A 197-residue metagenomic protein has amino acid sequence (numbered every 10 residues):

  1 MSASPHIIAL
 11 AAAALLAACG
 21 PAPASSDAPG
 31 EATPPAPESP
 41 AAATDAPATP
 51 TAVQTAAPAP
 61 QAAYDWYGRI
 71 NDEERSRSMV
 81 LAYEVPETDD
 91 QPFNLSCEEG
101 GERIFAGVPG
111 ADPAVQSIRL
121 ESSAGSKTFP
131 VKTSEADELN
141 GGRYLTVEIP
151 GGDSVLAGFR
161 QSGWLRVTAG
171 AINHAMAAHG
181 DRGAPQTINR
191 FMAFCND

Functional and structural regions predicted by a protein language model:
M1-A18: Sec-dependent bacterial lipoprotein signal peptides
G20-A28: Bacterial lipoprotein signal-peptidase II cleavage site
P21-A22, S126, V131-D197: Internal interaction segment
D27-P37: Phosphate/adenylate-binding glycine loop and adjacent helical scaffold
E38-P113: An ectodomain-focused feature that recognizes extracytoplasmic/extracellular
Q91-E99, I118-S123, A157-W164: Extended Gly/Ser/Thr-rich low-complexity repeat segments, especially those forming or decorating extracellular
C97-G141: Mid-length scaffold segments of soluble, non-membrane domains
